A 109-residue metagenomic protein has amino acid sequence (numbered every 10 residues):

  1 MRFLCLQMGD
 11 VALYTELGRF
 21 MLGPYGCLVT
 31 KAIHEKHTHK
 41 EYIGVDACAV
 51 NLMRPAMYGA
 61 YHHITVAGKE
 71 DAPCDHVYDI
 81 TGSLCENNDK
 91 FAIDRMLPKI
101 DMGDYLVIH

Functional and structural regions predicted by a protein language model:
C5, D10-H109: Charged (often Lys/Glu-rich) extended helix/loop segments that serve as interaction or gating elements
